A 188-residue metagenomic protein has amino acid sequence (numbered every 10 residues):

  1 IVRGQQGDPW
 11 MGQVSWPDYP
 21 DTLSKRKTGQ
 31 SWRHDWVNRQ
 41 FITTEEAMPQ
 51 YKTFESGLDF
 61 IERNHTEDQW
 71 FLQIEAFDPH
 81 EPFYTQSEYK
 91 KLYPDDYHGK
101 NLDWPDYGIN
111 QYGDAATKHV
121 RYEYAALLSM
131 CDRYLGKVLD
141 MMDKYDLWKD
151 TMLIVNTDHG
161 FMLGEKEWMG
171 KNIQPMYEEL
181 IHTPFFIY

Functional and structural regions predicted by a protein language model:
I1, A76-E81, H98, G108-Y112 (+2 more regions): Short, solvent-exposed loop/turn segments at secondary-structure junctions
I1-E46, S87: Catalytic-site neighborhoods of secreted/periplasmic enzymes that process anionic sulfate/phosphate groups
V2, R33-D35, T43-H98, Y145-M152: Active-site regions of oxyanion-processing enzymes, predominantly non-cytosolic
G29-V37, H98-A116: Aromatic- and acidic-residue-enriched carbohydrate-binding clefts of CAZyme catalytic domains
N38-F41, H119-V120, M169: Flexible glycine/proline-enriched surface loops and loop-helix/loop-strand junctions
M48-N64, W104-T151: A long, amphipathic alpha-helix that forms part of the scaffold/cap immediately adjacent to metal-dependent active
W70-E75, L128-C131, L135, M152-T157 (+1 more regions): Beta-strand elements within well-structured catalytic alpha/beta cores of enzymes that handle phosphate/sulfate esters
P82-D96, M141-Y188: Histidine-centered active-site microenvironments of extracellular/periplasmic hydrolases and transferases
